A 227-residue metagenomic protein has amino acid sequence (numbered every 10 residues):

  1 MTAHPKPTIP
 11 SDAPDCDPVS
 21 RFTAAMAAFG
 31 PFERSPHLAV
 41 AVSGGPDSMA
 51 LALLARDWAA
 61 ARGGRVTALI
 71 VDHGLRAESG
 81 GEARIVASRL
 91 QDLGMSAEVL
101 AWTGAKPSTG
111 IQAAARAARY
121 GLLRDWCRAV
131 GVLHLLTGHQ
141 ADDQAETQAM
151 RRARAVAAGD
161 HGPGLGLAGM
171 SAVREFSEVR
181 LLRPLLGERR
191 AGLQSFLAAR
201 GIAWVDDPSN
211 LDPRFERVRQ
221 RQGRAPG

Functional and structural regions predicted by a protein language model:
T2-Q222: Core alpha/beta nucleotide-donor-binding catalytic domains of modification enzymes
